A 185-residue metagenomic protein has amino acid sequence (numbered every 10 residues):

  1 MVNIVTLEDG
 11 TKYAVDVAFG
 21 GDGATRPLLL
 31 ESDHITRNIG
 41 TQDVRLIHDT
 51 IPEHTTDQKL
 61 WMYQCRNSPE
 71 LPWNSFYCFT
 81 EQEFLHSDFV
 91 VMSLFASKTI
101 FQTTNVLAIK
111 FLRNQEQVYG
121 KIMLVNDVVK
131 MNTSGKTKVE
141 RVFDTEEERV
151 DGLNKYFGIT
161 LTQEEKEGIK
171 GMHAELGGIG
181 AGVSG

Functional and structural regions predicted by a protein language model:
M1-R141: His-Asp-centered catalytic microenvironments across diverse enzyme cores, prominently the transglutaminase-like
V106, Q115-G185: Extended, charged low-complexity segments that frequently continue into or abut oligomerization scaffolds
